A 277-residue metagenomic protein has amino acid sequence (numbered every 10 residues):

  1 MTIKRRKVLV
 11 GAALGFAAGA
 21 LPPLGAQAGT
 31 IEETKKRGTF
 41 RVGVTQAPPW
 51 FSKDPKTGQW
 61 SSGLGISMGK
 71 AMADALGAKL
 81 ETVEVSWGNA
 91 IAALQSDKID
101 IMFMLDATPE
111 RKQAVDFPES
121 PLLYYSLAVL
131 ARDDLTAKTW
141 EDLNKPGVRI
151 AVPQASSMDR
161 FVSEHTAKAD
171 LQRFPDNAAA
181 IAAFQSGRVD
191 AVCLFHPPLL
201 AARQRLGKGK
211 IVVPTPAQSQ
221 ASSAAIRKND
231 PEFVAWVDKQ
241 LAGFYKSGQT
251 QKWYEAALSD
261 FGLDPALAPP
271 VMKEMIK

Functional and structural regions predicted by a protein language model:
L9-Q27: N-terminal export signals
G29-L105, Q113: Extracytoplasmic small-molecule ligand-binding "clamshell" domains of the periplasmic binding protein/Venus flytrap
F51-G58, G69-A78, W140, M158-P175 (+1 more regions): Ligand-binding cleft/hinge of the Venus flytrap
G63-A75, D134-L135, E141, S156 (+1 more regions): Extended ligand-binding regions for polar small-molecule ligands
I66, T82-A92, Q172-A182, S186 (+1 more regions): Short helix-initiation/N-cap motifs at beta->coil->alpha
N89-A92, L105-A114, E164, Q185 (+1 more regions): A ligand-binding cleft/hinge motif common to bilobed small-molecule-binding domains
L123-A131, H196-L241, D260-K277: Periplasmic-binding protein-like
A131-R149: Flexible hinge/capping segments at coil-to-helix
